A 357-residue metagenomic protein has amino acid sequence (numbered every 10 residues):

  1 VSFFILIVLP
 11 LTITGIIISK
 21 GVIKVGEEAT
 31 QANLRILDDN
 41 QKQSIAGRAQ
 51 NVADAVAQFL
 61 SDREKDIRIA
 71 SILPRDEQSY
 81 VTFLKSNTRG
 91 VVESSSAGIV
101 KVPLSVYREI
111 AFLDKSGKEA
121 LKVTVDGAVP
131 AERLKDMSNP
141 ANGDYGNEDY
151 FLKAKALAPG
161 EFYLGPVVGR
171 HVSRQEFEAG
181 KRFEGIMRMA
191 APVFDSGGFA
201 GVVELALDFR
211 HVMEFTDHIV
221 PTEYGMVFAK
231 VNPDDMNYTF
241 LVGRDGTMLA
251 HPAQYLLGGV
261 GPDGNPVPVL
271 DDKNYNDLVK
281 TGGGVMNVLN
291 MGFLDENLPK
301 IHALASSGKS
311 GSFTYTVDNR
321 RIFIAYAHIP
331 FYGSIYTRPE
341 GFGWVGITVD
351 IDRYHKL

Functional and structural regions predicted by a protein language model:
V1-Q31: Extreme N-terminal signal-anchor transmembrane helix of membrane signaling/transducer proteins, especially in bacteria
G21-I45, V81-F83, T216-I219, V349-L357: Juxtamembrane amphipathic/coiled-coil helical coupling segments that flank and transmit signals to/from transmembrane
Q43-Q50, A55-L164, T216-Y238, D245-T247: Extracytoplasmic/periplasmic sensory segments of membrane signal-transduction proteins
A141-Y145, F162-E176, K181-R182, M291-L294 (+1 more regions): Short loop/turn segments at beta-alpha junctions that line or gate ligand-sensing/allosteric surfaces
M187-A191: A short, aliphatic-rich beta-strand micro-motif
F199, G341: Glycine-rich acetyl-CoA-binding "A-motif" of GNAT/NAT acetyltransferases
V203-L205, V345-I347: Sensory beta-strand/linker motifs that couple input domains to effectors
H211-E340, Y354-L357: Intrinsic low-complexity, intrinsically disordered coil/linker regions enriched in small/polar and charged residues
